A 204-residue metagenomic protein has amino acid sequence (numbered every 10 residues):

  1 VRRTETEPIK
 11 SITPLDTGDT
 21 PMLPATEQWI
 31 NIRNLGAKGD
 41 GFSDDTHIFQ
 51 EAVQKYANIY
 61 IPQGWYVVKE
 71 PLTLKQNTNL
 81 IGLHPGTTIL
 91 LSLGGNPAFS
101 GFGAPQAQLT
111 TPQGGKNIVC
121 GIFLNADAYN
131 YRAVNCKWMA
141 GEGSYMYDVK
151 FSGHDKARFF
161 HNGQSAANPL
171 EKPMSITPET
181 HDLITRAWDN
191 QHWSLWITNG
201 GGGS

Functional and structural regions predicted by a protein language model:
V1-I59, P85-T87, L91-C120, N125-A126 (+1 more regions): Extracellular "leader-to-stem" segments immediately downstream of a signal peptide or signal-anchor in secreted/lumenal
H47, Y66-V67: A generic local structural motif
G64, E70-L93, N117: Beta-solenoid repeat scaffold
P71-T73, W138, A187-W188, I197-N199: Low-complexity, polar/charged sequence tracts that form flexible coils or short amphipathic helices and often embed
A128-R132: Leucine-rich repeat
N135: Beta-rich ligand-binding surfaces for carbohydrates and other polyanions
N190-W193, G200-S204: Beta-propeller domains
